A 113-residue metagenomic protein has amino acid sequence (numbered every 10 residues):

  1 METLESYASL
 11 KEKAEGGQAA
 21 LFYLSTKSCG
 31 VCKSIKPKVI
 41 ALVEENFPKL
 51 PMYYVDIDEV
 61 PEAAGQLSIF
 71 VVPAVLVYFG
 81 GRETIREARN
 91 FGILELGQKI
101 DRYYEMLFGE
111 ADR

Functional and structural regions predicted by a protein language model:
M1-E12: N-terminal "domain-start" segment that seeds a small globular fold
L4-E5, L24, V43, F47-E62: Thiol-based oxidoreductase modules, predominantly thioredoxin-like and allied folds used for disulfide exchange
E15-K27: Short active-site neighborhood of thiol/selenol oxidoreductases, capturing the structured segment around
C29-C32, V75: The canonical Cys-X-X-Cys-His
K33-N46: Typically the conserved alpha-helix immediately C-terminal to a functionally engaged Cys/Sec in thioredoxin-like
S34, Q66-L67, I93: Chalcogenol-based redox active-site neighborhoods
L67-L76: Structural micro-motif
V77-D112: Non-catalytic, surface beta->alpha helical segment in thiol-disulfide oxidoreductase systems
